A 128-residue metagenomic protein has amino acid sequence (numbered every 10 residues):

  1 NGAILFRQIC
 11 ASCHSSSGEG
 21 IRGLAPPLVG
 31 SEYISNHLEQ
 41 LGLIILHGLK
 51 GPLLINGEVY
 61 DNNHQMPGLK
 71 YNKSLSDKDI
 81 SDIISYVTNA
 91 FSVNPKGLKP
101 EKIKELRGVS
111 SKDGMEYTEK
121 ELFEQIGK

Functional and structural regions predicted by a protein language model:
N1-I21, I34-H47: Sequence/structural segment immediately N-terminal to covalent heme-attachment motifs in c-type and related
I9, H14-S17, E32, G48-P52 (+3 more regions): Sec/Tat-exported extracytoplasmic proteins
R22-P27: Short cysteine/histidine-rich zinc-coordinating motifs and their immediately flanking basic loops
L28, I45, I83: Conserved RecA-like P-loop NTPase ATPase core
V29-S31, P67-G68: A short beta-alpha structural unit
L41-V59: Solvent-exposed helix-loop boundary motif
N56-H64, L69-K128: Flexible coil segments in periplasmic/lumen-exposed cytochrome c-class electron-transfer proteins
